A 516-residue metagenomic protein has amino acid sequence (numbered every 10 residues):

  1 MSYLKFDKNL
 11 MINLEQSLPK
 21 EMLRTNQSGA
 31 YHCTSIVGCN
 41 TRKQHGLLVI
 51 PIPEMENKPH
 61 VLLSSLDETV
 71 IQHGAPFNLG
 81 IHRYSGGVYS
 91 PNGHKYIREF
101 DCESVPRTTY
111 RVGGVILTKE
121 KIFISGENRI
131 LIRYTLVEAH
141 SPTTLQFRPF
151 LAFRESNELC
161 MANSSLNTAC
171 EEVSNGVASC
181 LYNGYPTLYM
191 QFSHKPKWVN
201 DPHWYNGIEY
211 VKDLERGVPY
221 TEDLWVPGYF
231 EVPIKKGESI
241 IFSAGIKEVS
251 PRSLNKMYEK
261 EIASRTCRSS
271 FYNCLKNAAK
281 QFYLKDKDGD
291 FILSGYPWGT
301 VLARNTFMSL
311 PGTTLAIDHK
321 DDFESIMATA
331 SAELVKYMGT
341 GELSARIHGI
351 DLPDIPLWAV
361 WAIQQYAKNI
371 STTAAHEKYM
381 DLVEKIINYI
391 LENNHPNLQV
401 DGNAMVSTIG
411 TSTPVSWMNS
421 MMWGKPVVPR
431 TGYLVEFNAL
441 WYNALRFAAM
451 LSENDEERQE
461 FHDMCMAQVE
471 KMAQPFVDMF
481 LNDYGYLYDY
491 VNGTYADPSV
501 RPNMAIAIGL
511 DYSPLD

Functional and structural regions predicted by a protein language model:
M1-C267, F271, P297, R304 (+3 more regions): Terminal accessory carbohydrate-recognition/targeting modules of carbohydrate-active enzymes
S2-S17, N394, E456-Y495, L515: Non-catalytic carbohydrate-binding regions of carbohydrate-active enzymes
R111-V115, G339-E342, Y486-Y488: Flexible, solvent-exposed coil segments and beta strand-coil junctions, predominantly the extracellular/periplasmic
R129, N200-Y229, P233, E238 (+5 more regions): The feature captures the catalytic groove of carbohydrate-active enzymes
E259-Y296, I409: Conserved oxyanion/phosphate-binding beta-strand-loop segments in alpha/beta enzyme cores
K276-K287, I317-G339, D381-Q399, T413-P414 (+1 more regions): Long, well-ordered core segments of solenoidal/helical folds
K287-T306, S344-A345: Internal amphipathic alpha-helical repeat/solenoid segments
P297-A330, N503-L515: Alpha-helical support elements that line or immediately flank enzyme active sites and cofactor-binding pockets
